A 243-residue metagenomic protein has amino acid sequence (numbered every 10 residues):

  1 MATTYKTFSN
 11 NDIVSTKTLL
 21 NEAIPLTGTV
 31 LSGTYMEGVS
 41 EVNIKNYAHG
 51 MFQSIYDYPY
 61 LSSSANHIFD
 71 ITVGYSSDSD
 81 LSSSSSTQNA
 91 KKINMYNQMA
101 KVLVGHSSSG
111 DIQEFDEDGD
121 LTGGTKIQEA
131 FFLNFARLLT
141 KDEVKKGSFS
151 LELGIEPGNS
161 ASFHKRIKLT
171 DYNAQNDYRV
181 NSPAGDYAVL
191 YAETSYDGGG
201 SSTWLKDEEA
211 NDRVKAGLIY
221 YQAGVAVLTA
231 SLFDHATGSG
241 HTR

Functional and structural regions predicted by a protein language model:
M1-R243: Long, position-biased, composition-driven segments near the start of the mature protein
